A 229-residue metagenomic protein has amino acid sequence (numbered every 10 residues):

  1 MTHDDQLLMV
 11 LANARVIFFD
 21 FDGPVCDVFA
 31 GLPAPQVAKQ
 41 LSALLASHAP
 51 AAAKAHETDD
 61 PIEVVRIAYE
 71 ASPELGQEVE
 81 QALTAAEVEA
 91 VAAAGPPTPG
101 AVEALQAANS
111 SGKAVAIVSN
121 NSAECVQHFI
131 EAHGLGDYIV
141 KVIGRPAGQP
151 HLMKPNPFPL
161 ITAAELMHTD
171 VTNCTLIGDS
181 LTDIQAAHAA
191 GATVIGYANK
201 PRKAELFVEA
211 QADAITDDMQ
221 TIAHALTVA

Functional and structural regions predicted by a protein language model:
M1-H56: Active-site neighborhood of HAD-like aspartate-dependent phosphohydrolases
M1-R15, Q106, F129-A229: Asp-based, Mg2+/Mn2+-dependent phosphohydrolase catalytic module
L32, E74, A92-P99, P150 (+2 more regions): Residues at secondary-structure transition points
V37-A92, V102: A metal-dependent, Asp-based hydrolase signature
H48-I67, V115-E124, H133, K141-P146 (+1 more regions): N-terminal-biased segments
V88-I117, A123-Q127: Short, acidic loop-to-helix structural element flanking the phosphoryl-transfer center in phosphate-processing enzymes
P96-G100, N121, D179, N199-R202: Short beta->alpha linker loops
